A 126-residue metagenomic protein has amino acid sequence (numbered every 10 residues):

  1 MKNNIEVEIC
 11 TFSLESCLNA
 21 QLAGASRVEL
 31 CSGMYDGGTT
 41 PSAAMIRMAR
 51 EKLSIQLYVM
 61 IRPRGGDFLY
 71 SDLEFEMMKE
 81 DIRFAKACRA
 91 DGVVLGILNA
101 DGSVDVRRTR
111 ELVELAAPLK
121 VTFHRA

Functional and structural regions predicted by a protein language model:
K2-N4, L14: N-terminal beta1-alpha1-beta2 module of alpha/beta enzyme domains
I5-I9, V28-L30, A49, L57-I61 (+2 more regions): Hydrophobic faces of well-ordered beta-strands that scaffold small-molecule active sites in alpha/beta enzyme cores
F12-L14, C31-G33, M60-G66, L98-A100 (+1 more regions): Active-site beta-loop-alpha junctions enriched in small/polar residues
L14-L22, M34-I55, L73-M77, I97-A117: Active-site-adjacent beta->alpha loops and helix N-cap segments on the catalytic face of soluble alpha/beta enzymes
Q21, K86-A87: Non-catalytic positions within long, well-ordered alpha-helices that form the structural scaffold/packing of enzyme
G24-S26, R89-A90: Short acidic/histidine-rich motifs immediately flanking catalytic phosphotransfer sites in two-component signaling
R50-F84: Short hydrophobic interaction/assembly module
D81, A90-V94: Hydrophobic alpha-helical segments and helix pairs
